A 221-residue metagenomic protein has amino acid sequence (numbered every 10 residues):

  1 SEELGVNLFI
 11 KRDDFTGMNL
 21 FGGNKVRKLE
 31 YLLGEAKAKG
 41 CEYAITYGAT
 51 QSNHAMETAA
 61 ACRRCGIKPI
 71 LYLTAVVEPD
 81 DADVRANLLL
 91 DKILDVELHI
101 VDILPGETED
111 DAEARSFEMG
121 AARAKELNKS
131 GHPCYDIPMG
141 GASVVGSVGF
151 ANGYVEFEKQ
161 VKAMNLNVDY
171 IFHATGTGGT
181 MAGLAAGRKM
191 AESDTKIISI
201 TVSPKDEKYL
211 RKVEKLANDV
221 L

Functional and structural regions predicted by a protein language model:
S1-L221: PLP-dependent amino-acid enzyme catalytic core
